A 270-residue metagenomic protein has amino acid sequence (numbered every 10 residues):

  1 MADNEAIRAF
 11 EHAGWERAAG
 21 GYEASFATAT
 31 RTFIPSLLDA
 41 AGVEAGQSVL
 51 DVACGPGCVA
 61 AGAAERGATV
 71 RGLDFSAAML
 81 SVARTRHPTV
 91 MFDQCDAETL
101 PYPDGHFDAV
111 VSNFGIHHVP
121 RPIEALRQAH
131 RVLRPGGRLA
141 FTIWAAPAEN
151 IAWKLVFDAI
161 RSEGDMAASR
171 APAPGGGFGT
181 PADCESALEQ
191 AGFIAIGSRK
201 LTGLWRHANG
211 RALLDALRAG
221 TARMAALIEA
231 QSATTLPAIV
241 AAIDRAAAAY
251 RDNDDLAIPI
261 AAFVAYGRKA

Functional and structural regions predicted by a protein language model:
M1-Q47, C58-G62, M79-V82, R86: Conserved class I S-adenosyl-L-methionine
N4, E11, P56-C58, G176-A270: Conserved Class I S-adenosyl-L-methionine
S48-L100, A109, E124: Class I SAM-dependent methyltransferase SAM/SAH-binding core
F114-G115: Short catalytic micro-motifs in class I SAM-dependent methyltransferases
V119-Q128: A short, conserved alpha-helix within the catalytic core of class I
R131-N209, M224: Conserved catalytic/acceptor-binding region of the Class I
